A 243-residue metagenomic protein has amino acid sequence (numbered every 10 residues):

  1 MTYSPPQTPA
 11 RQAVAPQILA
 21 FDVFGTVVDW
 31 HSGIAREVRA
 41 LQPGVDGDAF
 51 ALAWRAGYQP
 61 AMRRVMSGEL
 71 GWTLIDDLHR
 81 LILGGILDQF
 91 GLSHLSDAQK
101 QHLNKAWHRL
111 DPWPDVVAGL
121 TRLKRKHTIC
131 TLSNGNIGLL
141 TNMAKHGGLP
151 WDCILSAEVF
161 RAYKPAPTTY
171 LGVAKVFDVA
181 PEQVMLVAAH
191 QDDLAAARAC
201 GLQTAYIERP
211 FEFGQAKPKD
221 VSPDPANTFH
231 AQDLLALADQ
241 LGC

Functional and structural regions predicted by a protein language model:
T2-P16, T121, G135-C243: Asp-based, Mg2+/Mn2+-dependent phosphohydrolase catalytic module
Y3-A56, Q89: Active-site neighborhood of HAD-like aspartate-dependent phosphohydrolases
H31-S32, V117, A166-P167: Conserved strand-to-helix beginnings and helix N-cap segments that scaffold or border functional pockets
G33-A40, A53, L81-G85, H102 (+3 more regions): Alpha-helical elements of Rossmann-like donor-binding domains used by nucleotide-donor carbohydrate transfer enzymes
I34-V38, W54-Y58, H79, L103-W107 (+1 more regions): Hydrophobic alpha-helical core bundles mediating ligand binding, dimerization, or RNAP-core interactions
D46-A51, A56-Q101: A metal-dependent, Asp-based hydrolase signature
L95-H146, I154-A157: Substrate-recognition element of Asp-dependent hydrolases with the DxDx(T/V) motif
